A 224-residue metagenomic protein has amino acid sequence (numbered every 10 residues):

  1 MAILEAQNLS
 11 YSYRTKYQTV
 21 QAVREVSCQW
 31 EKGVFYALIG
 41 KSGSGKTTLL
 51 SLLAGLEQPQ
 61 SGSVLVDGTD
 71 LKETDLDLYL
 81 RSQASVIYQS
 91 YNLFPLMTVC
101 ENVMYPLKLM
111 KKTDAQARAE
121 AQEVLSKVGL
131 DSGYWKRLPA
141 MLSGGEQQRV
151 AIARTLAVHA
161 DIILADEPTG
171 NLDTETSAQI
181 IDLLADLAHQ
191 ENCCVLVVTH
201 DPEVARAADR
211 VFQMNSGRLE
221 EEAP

Functional and structural regions predicted by a protein language model:
A54: Helix-to-loop junction immediately C-terminal to a conserved catalytic motif
G62-L71, E120: Conserved ABC transporter NBD signature motif
L71-S85: ABC ATPase NBD coupling module
M97-M104: Short coil-to-helix segment of the ABC ATPase nucleotide-binding domain corresponding to the Q-loop/switch region
A115-G133: Conserved ABC ATPase "signature" region
L138-L142, E146: Conserved ABC ATPase signature
H159: Conserved catalytic motifs of ABC-family nucleotide-binding domains
